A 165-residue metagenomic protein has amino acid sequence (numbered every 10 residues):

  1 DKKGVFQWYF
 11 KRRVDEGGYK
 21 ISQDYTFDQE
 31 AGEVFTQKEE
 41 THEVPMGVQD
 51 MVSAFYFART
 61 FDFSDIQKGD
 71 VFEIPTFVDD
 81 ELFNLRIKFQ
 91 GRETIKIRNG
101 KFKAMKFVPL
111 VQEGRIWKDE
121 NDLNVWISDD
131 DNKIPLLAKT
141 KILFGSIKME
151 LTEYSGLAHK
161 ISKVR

Functional and structural regions predicted by a protein language model:
D1-F27, F63-R165: Acidic, serine/threonine-rich low-complexity disordered tracts
Y19-F63: Hydrophobic, well-structured mid-protein blocks that either form specific transmembrane helices
